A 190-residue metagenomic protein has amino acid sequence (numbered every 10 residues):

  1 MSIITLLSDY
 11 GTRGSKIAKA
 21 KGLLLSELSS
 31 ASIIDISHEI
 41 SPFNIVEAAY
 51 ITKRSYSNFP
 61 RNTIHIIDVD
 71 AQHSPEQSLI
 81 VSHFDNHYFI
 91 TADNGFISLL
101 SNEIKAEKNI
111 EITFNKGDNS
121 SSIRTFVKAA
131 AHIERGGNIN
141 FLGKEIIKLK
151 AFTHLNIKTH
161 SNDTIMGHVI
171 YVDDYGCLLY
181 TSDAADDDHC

Functional and structural regions predicted by a protein language model:
M1-P75: N-terminal glycine-/serine-/threonine-rich phosphate-binding loop
L7, D68, T91, Y171 (+1 more regions): Alpha-helical architecture
G11-R13, S74, I97, D174-C177: Short, acidic Gly/Pro/Ser/Thr-rich loop/turn segments
E27, F43-A48, P60-V69, H73-T125: Active-site histidine-anchored catalytic micro-motif
E27-S30, S55-F59, E103, H132-N140: Change "in soluble alpha/beta enzymes" to "in soluble alpha/beta proteins
R54-Y56, S78-I80, L100, L155-T159 (+1 more regions): A generic local secondary-structure boundary/capping motif
G117-L179: Anionic-ligand-binding alpha/beta catalytic cores of soluble enzymes and soluble regulatory domains that recognize
Y180, A184-C190: Single conserved hydrophobic/aromatic residue that forms the stacking wall/gate of nucleotide- or nucleobase-binding
